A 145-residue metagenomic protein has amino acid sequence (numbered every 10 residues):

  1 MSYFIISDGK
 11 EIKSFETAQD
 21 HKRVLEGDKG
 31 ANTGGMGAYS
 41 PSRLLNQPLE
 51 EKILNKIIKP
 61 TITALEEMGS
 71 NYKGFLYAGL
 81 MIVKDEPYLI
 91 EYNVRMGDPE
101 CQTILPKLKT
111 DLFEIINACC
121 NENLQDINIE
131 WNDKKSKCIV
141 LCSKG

Functional and structural regions predicted by a protein language model:
M1-Q102: Internal nucleotide-binding/catalytic subdomain
L54-L76, N93-G145: Active-site "cap" helix and flanking loop/linker of ATP-utilizing ligase/carboxylase catalytic domains
